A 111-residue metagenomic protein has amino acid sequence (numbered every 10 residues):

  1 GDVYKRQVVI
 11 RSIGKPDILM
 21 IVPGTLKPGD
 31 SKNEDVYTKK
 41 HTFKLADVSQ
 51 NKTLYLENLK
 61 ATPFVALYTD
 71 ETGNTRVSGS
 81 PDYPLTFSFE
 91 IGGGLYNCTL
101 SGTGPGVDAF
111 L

Functional and structural regions predicted by a protein language model:
G1-Y4: Short, small-residue-biased leader/transition segments that mark boundaries at the very start of proteins
V9-S12, I21, L54: Non-catalytic macromolecular-recognition regions in eukaryotic signaling proteins
R11-I18, D35-H41, V48-S49, T69-T75: N-terminal start-of-chain detector that recognizes signal peptides and the immediate post-cleavage beginning
G14, G29-N33, L54-L56, A66 (+1 more regions): Short, flexible coil/linker segments at or flanking structured domains
G14, M20-P23, L67-F110: Short beta-strand and beta-hairpin "edge-sheet" elements
P28-N51, G92-G106: Oligomerization/assembly interface segments of phage tail-like spikes and tubes
S49-S78: Short, acidic/charged, Gly/Pro-enriched secondary-structure junctions
